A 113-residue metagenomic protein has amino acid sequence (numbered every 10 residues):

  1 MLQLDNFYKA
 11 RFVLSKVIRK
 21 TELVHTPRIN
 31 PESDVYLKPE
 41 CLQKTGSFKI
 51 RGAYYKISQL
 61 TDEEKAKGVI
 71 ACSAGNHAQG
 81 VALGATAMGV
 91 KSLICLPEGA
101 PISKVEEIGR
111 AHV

Functional and structural regions predicted by a protein language model:
M1-A111: PLP-dependent amino-acid enzyme catalytic core
